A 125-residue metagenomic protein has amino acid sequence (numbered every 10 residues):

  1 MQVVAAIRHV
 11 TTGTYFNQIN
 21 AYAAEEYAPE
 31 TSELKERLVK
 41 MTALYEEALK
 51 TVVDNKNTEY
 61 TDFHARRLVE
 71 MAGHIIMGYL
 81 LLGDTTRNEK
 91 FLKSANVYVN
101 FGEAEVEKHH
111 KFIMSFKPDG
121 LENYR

Functional and structural regions predicted by a protein language model:
M1-R125: Flavin-dependent oxidoreductase catalytic core characteristic of acyl-CoA dehydrogenase/oxidase-like enzymes
